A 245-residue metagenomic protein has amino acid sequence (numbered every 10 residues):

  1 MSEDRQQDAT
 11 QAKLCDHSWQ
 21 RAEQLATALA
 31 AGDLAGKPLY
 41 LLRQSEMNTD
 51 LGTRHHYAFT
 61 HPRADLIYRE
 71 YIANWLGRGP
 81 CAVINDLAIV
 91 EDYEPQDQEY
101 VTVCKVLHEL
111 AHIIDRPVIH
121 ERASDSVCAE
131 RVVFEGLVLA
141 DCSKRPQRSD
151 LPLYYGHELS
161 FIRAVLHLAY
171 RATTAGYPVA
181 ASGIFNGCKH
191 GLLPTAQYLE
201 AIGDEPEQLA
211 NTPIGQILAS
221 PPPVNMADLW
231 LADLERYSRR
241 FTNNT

Functional and structural regions predicted by a protein language model:
M1-P80, P95, I217-N244: A metal-dependent hydrolase signature that marks the N-terminal structural subdomain at the beginning of catalytic folds
S2, A169-T245: Pan-zinc metallopeptidase signature
Q24-A28, R163, H167-Y170: Charged/polar, solvent-exposed surface patches and flexible loops
A31-L39, I119-E121, A181-G183: Short glycine-rich, low-complexity/disordered patches
N48-V101, I113-L137: Active-site scaffold of zinc-dependent metalloenzymes
D92-E94, K144-S149, G176-I184: Short helix/loop segment immediately N-terminal to the Walker
Y100-C104, R116-L168: Post-HEXXH active-site segment of zinc metalloproteases
E109: Walker B catalytic acidic pair
